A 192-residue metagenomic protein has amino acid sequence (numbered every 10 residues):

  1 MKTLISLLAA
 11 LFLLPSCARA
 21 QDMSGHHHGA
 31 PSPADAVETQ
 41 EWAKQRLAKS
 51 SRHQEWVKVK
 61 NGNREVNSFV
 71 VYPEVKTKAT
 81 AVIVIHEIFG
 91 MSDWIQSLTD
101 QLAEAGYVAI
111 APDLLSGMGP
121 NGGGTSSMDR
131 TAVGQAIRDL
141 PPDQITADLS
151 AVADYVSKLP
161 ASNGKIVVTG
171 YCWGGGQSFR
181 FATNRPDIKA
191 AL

Functional and structural regions predicted by a protein language model:
L4, L13-V59, V66-N67: An N-terminal hydrophobic leader/cap segment in hydrolases
R19, S24-H26, V84, C172-G175: Intrinsically disordered, low-complexity regions enriched for glutamine and histidine
A36-T39, A43, L47, W56-A161: Serine-hydrolase catalytic machinery in alpha/beta-hydrolase-like enzymes
A147-L192: Primarily recognizes the serine-hydrolase "nucleophile elbow" in alpha/beta-hydrolase and SGNH/GDSL folds
